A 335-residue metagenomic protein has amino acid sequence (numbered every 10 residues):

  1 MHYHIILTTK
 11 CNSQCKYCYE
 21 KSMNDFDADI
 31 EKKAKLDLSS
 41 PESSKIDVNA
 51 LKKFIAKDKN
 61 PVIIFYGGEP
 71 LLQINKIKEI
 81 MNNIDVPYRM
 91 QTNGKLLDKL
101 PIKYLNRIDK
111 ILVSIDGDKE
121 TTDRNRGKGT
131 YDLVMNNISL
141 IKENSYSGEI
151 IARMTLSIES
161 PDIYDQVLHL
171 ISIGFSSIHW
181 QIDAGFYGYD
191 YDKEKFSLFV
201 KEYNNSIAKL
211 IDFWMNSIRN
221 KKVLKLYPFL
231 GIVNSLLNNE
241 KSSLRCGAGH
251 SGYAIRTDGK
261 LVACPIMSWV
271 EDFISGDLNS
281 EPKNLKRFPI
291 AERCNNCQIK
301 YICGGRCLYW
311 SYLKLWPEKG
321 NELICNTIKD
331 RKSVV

Functional and structural regions predicted by a protein language model:
M1-I46: Canonical Radical SAM [4Fe-4S] cluster-binding loop centered on the CxxxCxxC motif and its immediate flanking residues
L7-Q14, E69, G249, C294 (+1 more regions): Cysteine-centered iron-sulfur cluster-binding motifs in ferredoxin-type domains/subunits of redox enzymes
K10, Q14, C18-K21, M267 (+3 more regions): Cys/His-rich metal-chelating microdomains
D27-D29, K35, K128-M135, S139 (+2 more regions): Radical SAM enzyme [4Fe-4S]-AdoMet core and its adjacent flexible, acidic and glycine-rich loops/tails across
E31-L36, W310-N326: Short cysteine/histidine-rich metal-coordination sites, predominantly Zn2+-binding motifs
V48-I64, Q73-D183, D192, F196-L198: Radical SAM/AdoMet-radical enzyme domain recognition
K201-L236, L261-Y309, L313: C-terminal accessory region of radical SAM enzymes
V334-V335: Conserved small/polar residues in nucleotide/adenosyl-binding loops
